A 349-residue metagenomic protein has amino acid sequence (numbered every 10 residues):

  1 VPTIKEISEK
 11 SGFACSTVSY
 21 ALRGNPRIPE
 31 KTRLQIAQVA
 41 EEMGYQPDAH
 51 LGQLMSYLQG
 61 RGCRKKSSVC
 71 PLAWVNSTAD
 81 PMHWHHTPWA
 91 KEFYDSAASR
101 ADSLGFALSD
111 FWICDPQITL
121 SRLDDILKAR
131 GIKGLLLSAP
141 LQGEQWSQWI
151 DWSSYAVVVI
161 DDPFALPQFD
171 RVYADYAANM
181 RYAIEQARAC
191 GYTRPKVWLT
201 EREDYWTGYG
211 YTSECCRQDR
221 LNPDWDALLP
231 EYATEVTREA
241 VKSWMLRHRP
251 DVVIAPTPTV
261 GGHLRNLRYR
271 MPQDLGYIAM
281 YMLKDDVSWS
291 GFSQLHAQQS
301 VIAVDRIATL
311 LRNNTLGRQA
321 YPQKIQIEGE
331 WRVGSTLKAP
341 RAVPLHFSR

Functional and structural regions predicted by a protein language model:
V1-C63: N-terminal helix-turn-helix DNA-binding module of bacterial transcription factors
P2, C63-E185, A189, L229 (+2 more regions): Alpha-helical recognition/docking segments in bacterial nutrient-uptake and carbohydrate-utilization systems
A14, Q46, F106-A107, A156 (+2 more regions): Residue-level detector of anion-binding/catalytic polar loops
P71-V75, K196, I278: Short, well-ordered beta-strand segments
D170-V197, T237-K242, S293-T315: Hydrophobic alpha-helical segments within soluble ligand-binding/sensing domains
A183-N222, G317-K338: An alpha-beta-alpha
S243-R349: Flexible loop/turn connectors
